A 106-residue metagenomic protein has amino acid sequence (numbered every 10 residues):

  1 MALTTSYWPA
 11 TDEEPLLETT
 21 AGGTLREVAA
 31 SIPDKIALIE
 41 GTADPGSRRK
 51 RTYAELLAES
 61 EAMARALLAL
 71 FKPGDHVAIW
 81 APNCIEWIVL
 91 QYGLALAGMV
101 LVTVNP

Functional and structural regions predicted by a protein language model:
M1-A21, G41: Flexible, non-catalytic linker and terminal segments flanking ANL/adenylate-forming cores
T5-P9, G46-S47, G74, L96-A97: General secondary-structure edge motif
T11-L16, Y53-A58, L101: Short linear motifs at secondary-structure transitions and domain/linker junctions
L16-I39, A58: A short N-terminal helical cap/helix-turn-helix that marks the beginning of AMP-binding/adenylate-forming
D34-F71, D75-Y92: Conserved AMP-binding/adenylate-forming core of the ANL superfamily
Y92-V102: Short hydrophobic alpha-helices that are characteristic scaffold elements of the AMP-binding
V104-P106: Short beta->alpha connector loops at strand-helix junctions that form conserved, small/polar/Pro-enriched
